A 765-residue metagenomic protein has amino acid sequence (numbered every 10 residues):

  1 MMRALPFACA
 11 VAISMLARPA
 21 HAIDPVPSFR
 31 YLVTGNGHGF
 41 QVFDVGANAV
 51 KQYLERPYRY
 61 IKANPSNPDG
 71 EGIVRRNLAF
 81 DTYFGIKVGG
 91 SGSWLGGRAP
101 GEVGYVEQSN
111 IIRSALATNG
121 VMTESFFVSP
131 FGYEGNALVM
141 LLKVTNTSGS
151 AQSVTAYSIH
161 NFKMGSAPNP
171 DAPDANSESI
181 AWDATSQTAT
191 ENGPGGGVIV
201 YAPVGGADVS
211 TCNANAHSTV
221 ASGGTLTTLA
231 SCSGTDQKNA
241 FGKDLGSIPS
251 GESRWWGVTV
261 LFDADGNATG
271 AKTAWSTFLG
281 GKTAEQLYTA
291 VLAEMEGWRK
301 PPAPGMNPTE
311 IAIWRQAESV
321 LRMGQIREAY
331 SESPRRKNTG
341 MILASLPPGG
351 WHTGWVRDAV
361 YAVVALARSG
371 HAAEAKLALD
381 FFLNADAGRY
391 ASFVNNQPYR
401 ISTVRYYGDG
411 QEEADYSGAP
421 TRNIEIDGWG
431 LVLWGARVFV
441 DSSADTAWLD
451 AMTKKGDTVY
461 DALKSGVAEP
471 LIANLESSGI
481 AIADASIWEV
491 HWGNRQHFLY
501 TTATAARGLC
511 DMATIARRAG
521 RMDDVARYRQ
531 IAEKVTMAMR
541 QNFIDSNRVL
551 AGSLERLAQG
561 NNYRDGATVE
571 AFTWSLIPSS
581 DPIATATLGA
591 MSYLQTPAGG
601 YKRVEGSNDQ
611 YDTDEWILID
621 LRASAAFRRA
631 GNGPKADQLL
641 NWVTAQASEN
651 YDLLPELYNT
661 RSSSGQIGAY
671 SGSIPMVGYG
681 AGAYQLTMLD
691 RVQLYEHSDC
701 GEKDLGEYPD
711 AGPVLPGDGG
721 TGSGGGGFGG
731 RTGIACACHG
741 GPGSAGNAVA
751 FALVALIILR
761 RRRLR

Functional and structural regions predicted by a protein language model:
A22-W94, S109-R113, L261: Beta-strand-rich N-terminal accessory domains
I23-H38, N215-S222, G266-T269, T273-G354 (+3 more regions): Low-complexity, Ser/Thr/Pro/Gly-enriched N-terminal "stalk/linker" regions
P25, Y105-Q108, I112-A117, V121-G223 (+2 more regions): Polysaccharide-binding surfaces and accessory modules of carbohydrate-active proteins
E102-V103, Q152-T155, G246-T273: Short Pro-Gly-centered flexible turn/kink motifs
G104-Q108, R113-A115, S331-S345, G370-S477 (+1 more regions): Helix-terminus loop motifs that line ligand-binding clefts
E191-G193, V198-T211, G305, I313 (+7 more regions): Extended ligand-binding clefts on enzyme/binding-domain cores
Y406-Y407, N608-W616, D637-L715: CBM-like carbohydrate-recognition segments
G746-R762: A cross-kingdom C-terminal cell-surface attachment/processing module
